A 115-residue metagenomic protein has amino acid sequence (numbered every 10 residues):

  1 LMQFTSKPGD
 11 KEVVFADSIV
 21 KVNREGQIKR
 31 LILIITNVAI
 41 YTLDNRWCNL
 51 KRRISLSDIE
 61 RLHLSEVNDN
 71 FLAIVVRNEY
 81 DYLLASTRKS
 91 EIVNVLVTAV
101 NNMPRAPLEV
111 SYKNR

Functional and structural regions predicted by a protein language model:
L1-S6, N23: Polybasic, Ser/Thr-rich intrinsically disordered tails and inter-domain linkers that flank pleckstrin homology
D10-S90, T98: Phosphoinositide-binding peripheral membrane targeting modules
D81, T87-R115: Pleckstrin homology
